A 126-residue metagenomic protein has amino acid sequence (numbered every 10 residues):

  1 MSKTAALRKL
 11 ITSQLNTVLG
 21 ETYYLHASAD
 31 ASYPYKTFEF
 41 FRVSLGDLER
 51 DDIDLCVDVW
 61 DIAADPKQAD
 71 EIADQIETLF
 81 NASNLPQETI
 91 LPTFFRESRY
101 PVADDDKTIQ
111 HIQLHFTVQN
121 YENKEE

Functional and structural regions predicted by a protein language model:
M1-H26, E39-E126: Charged, amphipathic alpha-helical segments and their flanking helix caps
A31-F41: Compositionally biased P/S/T/G-rich terminal and signal peptide-adjacent segments that lie outside catalytic cores
